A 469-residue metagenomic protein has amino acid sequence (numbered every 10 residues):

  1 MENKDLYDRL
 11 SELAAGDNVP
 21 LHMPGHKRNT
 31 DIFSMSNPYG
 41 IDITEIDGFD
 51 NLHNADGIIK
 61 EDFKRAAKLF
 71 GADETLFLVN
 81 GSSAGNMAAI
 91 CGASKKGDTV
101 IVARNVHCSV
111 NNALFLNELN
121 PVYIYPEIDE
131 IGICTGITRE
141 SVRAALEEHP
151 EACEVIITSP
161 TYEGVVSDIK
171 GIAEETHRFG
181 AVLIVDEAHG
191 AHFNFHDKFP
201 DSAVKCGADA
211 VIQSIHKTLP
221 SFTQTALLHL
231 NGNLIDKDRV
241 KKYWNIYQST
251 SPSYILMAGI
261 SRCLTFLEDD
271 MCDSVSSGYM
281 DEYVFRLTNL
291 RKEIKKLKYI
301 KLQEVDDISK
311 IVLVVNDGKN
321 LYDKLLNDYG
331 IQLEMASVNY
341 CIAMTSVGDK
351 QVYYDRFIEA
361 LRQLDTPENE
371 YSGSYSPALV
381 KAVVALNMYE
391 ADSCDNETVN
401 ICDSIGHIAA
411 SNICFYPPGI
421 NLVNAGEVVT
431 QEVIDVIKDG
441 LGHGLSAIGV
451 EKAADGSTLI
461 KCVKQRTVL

Functional and structural regions predicted by a protein language model:
M1-G57: N-terminal "arm"/small-domain region of PLP-dependent enzymes with the aminotransferase-like
E2-A14, I32-F33, N54, L69-A72 (+1 more regions): Conserved PLP-enzyme active-site core in the AAT-like
Y39-S82, N105: Conserved N-terminal alpha-helix of the aminotransferase class I/II PLP-enzyme fold
F49, L76-L78, V155-T158, I342-S346: Short glycine-rich or small-residue beta-strand-to-loop segments that form or flank ligand, phosphate, metal/Fe-S
L76, V122-I124, Q303, E334: General small-molecule cofactor/ligand-binding pocket signal
N289-A453: Conserved C-terminal alpha-helix-loop-beta "cap" of PLP-dependent enzymes that closes/shapes the active-site mouth
D435, T467-L469: Long, non-globular segments of proteins
V450-T467: Terminal helix/beta-alpha structural elements that buttress the NAD(P)+-binding lobe
